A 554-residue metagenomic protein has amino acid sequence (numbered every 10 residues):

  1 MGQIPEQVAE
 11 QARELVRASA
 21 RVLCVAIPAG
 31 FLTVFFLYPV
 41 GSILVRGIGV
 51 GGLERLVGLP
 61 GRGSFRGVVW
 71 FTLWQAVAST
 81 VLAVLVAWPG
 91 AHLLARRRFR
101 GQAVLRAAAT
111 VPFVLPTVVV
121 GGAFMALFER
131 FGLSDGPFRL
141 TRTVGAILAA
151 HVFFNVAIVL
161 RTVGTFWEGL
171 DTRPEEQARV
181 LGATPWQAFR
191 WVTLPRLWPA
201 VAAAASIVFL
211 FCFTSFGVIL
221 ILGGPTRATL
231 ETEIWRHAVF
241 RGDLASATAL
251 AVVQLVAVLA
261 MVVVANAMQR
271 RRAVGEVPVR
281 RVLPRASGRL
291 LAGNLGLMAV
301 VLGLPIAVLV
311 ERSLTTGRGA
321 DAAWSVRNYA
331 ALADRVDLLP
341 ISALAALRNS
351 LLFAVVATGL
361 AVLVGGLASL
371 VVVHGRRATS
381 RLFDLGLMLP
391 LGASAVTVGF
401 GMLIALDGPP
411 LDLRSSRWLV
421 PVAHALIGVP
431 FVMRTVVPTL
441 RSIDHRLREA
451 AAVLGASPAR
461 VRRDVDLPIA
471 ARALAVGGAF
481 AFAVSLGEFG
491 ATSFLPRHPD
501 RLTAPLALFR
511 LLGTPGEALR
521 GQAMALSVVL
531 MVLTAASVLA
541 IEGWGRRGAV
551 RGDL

Functional and structural regions predicted by a protein language model:
G2-I4, P39, F99-Q102, G164-W191 (+8 more regions): C-terminal transmembrane helix and the adjacent membrane-cytosol boundary/short C-terminal tail of inner/organellar
G2-I4, V8-S42, A103-A109, L255-V262 (+3 more regions): N-terminal signal-anchor/first transmembrane alpha helix
E10-E14, E54, G63-R66, G101-V104 (+14 more regions): Membrane-interfacial helix termini and adjacent extracytoplasmic/periplasmic loops of multi-pass transporters
R17-A18, L53-G63, I219-L259, R285-S287 (+4 more regions): Interhelical loop and adjacent transmembrane-helix boundary motif in polytopic membrane transport permeases
V22, A29-G67, L73-V77, V81 (+6 more regions): Short membrane-interfacial helix/loop motifs at transmembrane-helix boundaries
V22, L93-F124, E175, L283-G293 (+2 more regions): Cytoplasmic-entry segments and transmembrane alpha-helices of multi-pass inner-membrane transporters
I27, V81, V111, F153-D171 (+9 more regions): Transmembrane alpha-helices
G63-L94, L250, Q254-M268, P340-H374: Transmembrane alpha-helix signature in integral membrane proteins
